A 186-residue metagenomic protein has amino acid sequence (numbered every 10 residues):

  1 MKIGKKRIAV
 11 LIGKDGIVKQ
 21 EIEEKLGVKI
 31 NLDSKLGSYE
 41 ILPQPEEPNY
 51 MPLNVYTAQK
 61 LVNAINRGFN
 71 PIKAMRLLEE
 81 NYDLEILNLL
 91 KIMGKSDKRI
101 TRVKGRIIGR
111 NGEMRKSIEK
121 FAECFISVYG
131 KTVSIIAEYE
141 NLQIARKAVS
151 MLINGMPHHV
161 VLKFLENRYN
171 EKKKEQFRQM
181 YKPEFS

Functional and structural regions predicted by a protein language model:
M1-S186: RNA-contacting regions in translation and RNA-metabolism proteins, encompassing KH/S1 modules where present
